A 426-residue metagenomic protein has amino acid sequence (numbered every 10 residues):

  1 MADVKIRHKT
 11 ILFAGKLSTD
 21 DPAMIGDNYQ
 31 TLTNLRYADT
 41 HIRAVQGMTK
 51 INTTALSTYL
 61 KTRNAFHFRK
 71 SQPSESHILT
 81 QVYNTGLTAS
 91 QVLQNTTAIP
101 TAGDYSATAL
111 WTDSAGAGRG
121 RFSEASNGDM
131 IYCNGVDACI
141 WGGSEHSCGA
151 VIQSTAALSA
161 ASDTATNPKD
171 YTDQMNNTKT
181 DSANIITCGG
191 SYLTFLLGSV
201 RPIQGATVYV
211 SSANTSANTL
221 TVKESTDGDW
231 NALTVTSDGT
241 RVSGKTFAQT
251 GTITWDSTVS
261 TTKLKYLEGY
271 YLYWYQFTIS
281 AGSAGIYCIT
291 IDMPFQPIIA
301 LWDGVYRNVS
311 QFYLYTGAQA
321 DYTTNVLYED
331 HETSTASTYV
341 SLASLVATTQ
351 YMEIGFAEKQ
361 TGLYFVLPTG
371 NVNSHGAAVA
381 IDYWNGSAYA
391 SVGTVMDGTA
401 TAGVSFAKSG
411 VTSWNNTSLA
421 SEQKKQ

Functional and structural regions predicted by a protein language model:
M1-Y105, S147-A150, T166-N176, D181-N184 (+3 more regions): N-terminal beta-propeller domains
Y59-R69, T112-A125: Repeated scaffold domains used in trafficking and secretory/extracellular systems, primarily beta-propellers
S71-H77, S123-D129, S199-Q204, F356-T361: Short, solvent-exposed coil/turn segments at beta-strand boundaries
Q72, Q81, T85-L87, S123-E124 (+4 more regions): Residue-level signal for WD-repeat beta-propeller blades
S76, T88-Q91, G128, N218-L220 (+1 more regions): Repetitive beta-architecture junctions, highlighting loop-to-beta-strand starts across blade-like repeats
T80-Q91, T96-T97, C133-D137, V210-N214 (+2 more regions): Short, flexible beta-strand-to-coil junctions
A109-W111, G142-Q426: Signature of Asx- and small-polar-rich beta-strand/turn repeats characteristic of beta-solenoid architectures
G120-G149: Hydrophobic or amphipathic alpha-helical targeting/insertion segments
